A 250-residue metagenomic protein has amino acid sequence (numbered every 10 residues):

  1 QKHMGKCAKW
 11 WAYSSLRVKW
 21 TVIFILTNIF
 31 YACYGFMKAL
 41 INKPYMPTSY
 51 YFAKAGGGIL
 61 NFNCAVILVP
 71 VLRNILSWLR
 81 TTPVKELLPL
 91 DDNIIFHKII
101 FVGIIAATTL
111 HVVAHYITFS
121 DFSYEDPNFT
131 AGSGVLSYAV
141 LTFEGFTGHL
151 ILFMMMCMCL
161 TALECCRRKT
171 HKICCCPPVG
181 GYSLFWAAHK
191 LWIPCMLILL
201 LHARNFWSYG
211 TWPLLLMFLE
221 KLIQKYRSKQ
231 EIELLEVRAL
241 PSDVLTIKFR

Functional and structural regions predicted by a protein language model:
Q1-R250: FNR-like FAD-binding dehydrogenase module
